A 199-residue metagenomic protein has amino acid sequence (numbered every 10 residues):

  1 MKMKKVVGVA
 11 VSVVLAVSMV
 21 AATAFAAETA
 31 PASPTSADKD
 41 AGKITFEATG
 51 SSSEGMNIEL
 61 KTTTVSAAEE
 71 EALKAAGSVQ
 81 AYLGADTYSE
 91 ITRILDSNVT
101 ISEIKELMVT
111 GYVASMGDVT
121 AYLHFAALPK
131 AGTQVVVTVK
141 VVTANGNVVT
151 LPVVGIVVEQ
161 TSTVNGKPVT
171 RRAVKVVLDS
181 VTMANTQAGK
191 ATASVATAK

Functional and structural regions predicted by a protein language model:
K2-K5, V9, A22-T100, Y112-Q134 (+2 more regions): Feature for mature exported/ectodomain regions
S12-S18: Bacterial N-terminal signal peptides
S115-A196: Proteolytic-maturation and junctional protease-sensitive modules
